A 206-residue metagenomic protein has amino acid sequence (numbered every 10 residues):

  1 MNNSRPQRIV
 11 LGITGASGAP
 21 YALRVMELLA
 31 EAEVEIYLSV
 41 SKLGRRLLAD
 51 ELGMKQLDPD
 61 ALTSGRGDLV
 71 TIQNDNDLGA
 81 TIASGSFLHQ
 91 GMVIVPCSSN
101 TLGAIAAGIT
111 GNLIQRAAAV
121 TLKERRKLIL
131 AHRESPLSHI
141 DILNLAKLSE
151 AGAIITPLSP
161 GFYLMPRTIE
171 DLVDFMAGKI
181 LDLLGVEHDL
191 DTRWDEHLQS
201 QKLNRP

Functional and structural regions predicted by a protein language model:
M1-I129, S135-P206: A cross-family phosphate/adenosyl-ligand binding-site feature
